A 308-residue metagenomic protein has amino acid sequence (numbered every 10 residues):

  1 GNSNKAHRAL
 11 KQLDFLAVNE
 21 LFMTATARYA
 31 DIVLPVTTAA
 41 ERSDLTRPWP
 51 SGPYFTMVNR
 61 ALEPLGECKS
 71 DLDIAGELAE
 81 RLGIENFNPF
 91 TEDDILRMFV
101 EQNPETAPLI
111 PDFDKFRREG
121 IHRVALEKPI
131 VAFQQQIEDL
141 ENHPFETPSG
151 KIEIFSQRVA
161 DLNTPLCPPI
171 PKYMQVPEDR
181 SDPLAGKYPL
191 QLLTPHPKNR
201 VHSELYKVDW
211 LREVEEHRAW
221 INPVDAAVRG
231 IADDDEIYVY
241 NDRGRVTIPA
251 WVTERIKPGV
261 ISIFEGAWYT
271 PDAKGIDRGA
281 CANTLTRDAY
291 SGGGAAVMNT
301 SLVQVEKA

Functional and structural regions predicted by a protein language model:
G1, T26-A27, S43-L45, V58 (+5 more regions): Short helix/loop capping segments that flank catalytic or ligand/cofactor-binding pockets
G1-R28, I32: Glycine-rich phosphate-binding loop of nucleotide-binding enzymes
N4-L10, I32-V33, D182-P183, K207-L211 (+2 more regions): Short, solvent-exposed amphipathic alpha-helical segments in soluble enzyme and RNA/protein-processing domains
T24-V58: Flexible glycine/proline-rich, aromatic-decorated loop/lid segments
G52-Y54, P169, L192, V239-V246 (+1 more regions): Flexible, low-hydrophobicity surface segments
A61, L65-E119, S203-L205, D209-A219 (+1 more regions): Long, contiguous, secondary-structure-rich segments that constitute the structural scaffold of globular domains
L96-D209: Long, low-complexity segments enriched in small/aliphatic residues
